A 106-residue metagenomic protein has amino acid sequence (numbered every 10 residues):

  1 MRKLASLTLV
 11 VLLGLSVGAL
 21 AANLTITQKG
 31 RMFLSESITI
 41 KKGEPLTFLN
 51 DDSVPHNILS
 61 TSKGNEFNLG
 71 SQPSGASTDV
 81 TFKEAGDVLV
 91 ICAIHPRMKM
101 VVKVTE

Functional and structural regions predicted by a protein language model:
R2-V11, V17-E106: Extracytoplasmic copper-binding redox domains, predominantly the cupredoxin/blue-copper superfamily
